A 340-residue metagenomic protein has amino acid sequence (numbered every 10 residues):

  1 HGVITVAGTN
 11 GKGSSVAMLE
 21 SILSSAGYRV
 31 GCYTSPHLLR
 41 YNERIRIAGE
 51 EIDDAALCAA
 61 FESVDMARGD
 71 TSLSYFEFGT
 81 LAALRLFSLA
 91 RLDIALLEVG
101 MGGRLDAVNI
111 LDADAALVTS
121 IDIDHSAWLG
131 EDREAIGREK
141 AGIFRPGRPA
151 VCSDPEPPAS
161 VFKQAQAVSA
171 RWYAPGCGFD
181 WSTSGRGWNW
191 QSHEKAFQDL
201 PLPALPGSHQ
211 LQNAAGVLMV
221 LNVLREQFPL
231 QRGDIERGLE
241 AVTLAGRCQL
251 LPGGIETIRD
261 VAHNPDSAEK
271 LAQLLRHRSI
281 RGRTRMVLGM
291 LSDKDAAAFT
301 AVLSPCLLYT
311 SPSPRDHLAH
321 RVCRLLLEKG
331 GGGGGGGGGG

Functional and structural regions predicted by a protein language model:
H1-S35, A115-A116: Walker A (P-loop) phosphate-binding motif
T5-A7, Y33, E98-G100, V287-G289: Short beta-strand segments
L19, A83, V161, A165: Aromatic/hydrophobic pocket-lining residues that form π-stacking "cages" and hydrophobic walls in ligand
S25-L111, A127-L129: ATP-dependent carboxylate-amine ligase catalytic core
T71, R91-E98, A113-D199, A214-E236: Acidic, Mg2+-coordinating active-site environments of NTP-dependent enzymes
L89, I94-L97, D106-L117, I121-I123 (+2 more regions): Nucleotide phosphate-binding/pyrophosphate-handling subdomain across enzymes that bind or process nucleotide phosphates
P155-S160, Q164, S169, S184-R186 (+4 more regions): C-terminal helical cap/extension that packs against the catalytic core of soluble nucleotide-cofactor enzymes
Y309-D316, G334-G340: Conserved small/polar residues in nucleotide/adenosyl-binding loops
